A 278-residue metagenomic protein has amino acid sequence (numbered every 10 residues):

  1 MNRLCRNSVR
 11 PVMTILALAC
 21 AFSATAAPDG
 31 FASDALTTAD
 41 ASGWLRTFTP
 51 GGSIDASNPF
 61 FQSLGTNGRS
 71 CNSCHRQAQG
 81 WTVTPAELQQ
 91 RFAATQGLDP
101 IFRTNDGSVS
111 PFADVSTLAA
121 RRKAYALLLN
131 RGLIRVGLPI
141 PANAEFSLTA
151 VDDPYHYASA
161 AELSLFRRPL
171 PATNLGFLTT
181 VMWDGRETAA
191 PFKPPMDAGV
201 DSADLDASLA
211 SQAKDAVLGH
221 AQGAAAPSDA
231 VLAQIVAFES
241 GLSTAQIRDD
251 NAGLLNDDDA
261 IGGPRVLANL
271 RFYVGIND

Functional and structural regions predicted by a protein language model:
N2, A17, G68-C71: Mature extracytoplasmic/luminal segments of secretory-pathway proteins
N2-M13: Bacterial N-terminal signal peptides that target proteins for export
P11-S23: Bacterial N-terminal signal peptides
A27-D278: Periplasmic c-type cytochrome electron-transfer domains
